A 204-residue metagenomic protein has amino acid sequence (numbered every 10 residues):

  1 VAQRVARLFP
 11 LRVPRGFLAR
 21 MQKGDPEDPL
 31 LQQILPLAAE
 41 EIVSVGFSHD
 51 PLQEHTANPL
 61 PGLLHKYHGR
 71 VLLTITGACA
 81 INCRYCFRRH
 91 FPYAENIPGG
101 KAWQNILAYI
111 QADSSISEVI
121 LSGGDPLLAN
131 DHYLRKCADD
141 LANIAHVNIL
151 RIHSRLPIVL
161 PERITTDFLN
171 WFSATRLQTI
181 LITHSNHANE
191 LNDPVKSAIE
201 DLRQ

Functional and structural regions predicted by a protein language model:
V1-K66: Flexible, acidic/Gly-rich N-terminal and inter-domain linker regions that tether and position cofactor-handling modules
N58-G62, V71-T74, Q104-Q111: Short, charged beta->alpha transition segments
G62, N96-I97, Q111, E190: Domain-level signature for proteins that mediate thiol-based redox and metal-cofactor handling
H65-G100, I152: Canonical Radical SAM [4Fe-4S] cluster-binding loop centered on the CxxxCxxC motif and its immediate flanking residues
L73-T74, C86, E118-L121, D125-L127: Conserved catalytic-core segments centered on acid/base and nucleophilic motifs
F91, G124, R155: Flexible loop residues that form catalytic and substrate-binding hotspots at small-molecule/glycan-binding clefts
Q104-E118, L127-Q204: Conserved AdoMet/S-adenosylmethionine-binding subsite of the radical SAM
